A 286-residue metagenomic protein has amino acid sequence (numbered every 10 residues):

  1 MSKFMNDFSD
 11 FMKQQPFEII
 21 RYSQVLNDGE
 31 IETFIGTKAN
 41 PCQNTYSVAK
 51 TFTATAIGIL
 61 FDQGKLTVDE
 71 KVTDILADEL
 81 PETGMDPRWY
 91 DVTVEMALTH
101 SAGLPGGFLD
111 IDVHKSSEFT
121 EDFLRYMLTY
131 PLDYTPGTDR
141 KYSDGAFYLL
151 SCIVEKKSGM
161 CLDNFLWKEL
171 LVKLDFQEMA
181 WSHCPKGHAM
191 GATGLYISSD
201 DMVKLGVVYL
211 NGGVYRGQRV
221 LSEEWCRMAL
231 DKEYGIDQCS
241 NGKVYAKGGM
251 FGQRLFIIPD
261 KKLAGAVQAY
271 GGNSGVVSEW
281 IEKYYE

Functional and structural regions predicted by a protein language model:
K3-A39, V68, L255-I258, K262-A266: A short, well-structured edge-of-sheet supersecondary motif
S9, G58, T73, E95-L98 (+8 more regions): Non-transmembrane alpha-helical segments in soluble domains of secreted/periplasmic/extracellular proteins
A39, D110-T193: Catalytic-site signature segments of enzymes, centered on catalytic residues
N44-D69, L150-V154, L205: Active-site SXXK
T45, M85-R88, Y134-K141, M190-Y196 (+2 more regions): Solvent-exposed loop and edge beta-strand segments that line ligand/cofactor-binding and catalytic clefts
Q63-L104, T129, K157-I197: Active-site helix/loop module of the DD-peptidase/beta-lactamase fold, centered on the serine-lysine SxxK catalytic
E178-P259, V267-G275: Penicillin-binding protein/beta-lactamase superfamily catalytic region
V277-E286: Short, gly/Ser/Thr-rich active-site loops of penicillin-recognizing serine hydrolases
